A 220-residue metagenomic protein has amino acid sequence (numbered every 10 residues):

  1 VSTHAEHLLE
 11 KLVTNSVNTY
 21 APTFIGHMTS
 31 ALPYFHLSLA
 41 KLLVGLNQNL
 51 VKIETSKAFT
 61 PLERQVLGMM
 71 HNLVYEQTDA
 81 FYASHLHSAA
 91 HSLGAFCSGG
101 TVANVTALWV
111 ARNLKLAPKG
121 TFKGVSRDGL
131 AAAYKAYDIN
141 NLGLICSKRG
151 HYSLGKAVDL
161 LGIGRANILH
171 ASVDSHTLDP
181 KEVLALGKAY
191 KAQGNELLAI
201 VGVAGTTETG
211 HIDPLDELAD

Functional and structural regions predicted by a protein language model:
V1-H91: N-terminal entrance/gating region of PLP-dependent enzymes' catalytic architecture
S2-L8, T19-F24, A89-H91, D138-N141 (+3 more regions): Short, well-ordered loop/turn elements at secondary-structure boundaries
T3, L37, K57, P61 (+4 more regions): Conserved active-site and cofactor/substrate-binding residues in soluble primary-metabolism enzymes
L46, L50, M70, V74-T78 (+5 more regions): Structural motif corresponding to the C-terminal cap of alpha-helices
F59, G94-T101, C146-S147, V203: Active-site nucleophile and cofactor-binding loops and adjacent substrate-binding regions of central metabolic enzymes
T60-E63, L67, N104, L108 (+2 more regions): Hydrophobic face of alpha-helices
M70-W109, N113, F122-K123, L169-A171: Short loop-beta-helix segment that forms the pyridoxal 5′-phosphate
L116-V203, E208-E217: PLP-dependent aminotransferase-class I/II
